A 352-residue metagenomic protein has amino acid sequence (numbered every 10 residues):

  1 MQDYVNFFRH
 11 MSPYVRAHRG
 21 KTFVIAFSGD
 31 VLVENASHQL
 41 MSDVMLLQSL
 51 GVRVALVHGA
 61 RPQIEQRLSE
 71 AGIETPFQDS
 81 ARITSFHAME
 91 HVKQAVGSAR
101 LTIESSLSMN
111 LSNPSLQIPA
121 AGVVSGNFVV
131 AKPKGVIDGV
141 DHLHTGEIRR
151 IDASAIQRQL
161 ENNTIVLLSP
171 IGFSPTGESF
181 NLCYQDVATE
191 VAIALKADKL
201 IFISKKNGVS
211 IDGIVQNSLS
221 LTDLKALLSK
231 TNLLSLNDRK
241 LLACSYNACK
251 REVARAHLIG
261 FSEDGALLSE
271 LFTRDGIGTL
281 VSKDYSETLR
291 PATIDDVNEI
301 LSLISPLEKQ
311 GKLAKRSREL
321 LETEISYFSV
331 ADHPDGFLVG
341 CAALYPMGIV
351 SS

Functional and structural regions predicted by a protein language model:
M1-L56: N-terminal glycine-/serine-/threonine-rich phosphate-binding loop
T22-A26, A55, I165-G172, I201-I203 (+1 more regions): Structural motif
A36-S42, Q66-T75: Glycine-rich loop at the start of a catalytic domain that most often binds anionic cofactors/ligands
S37, T84-S115, A153-S154, L160 (+2 more regions): Polyanion-binding loop/helix "lid" in catalytic or ligand-binding cores
S69-L167: Ligand-binding beta-strand-loop-alpha-helix segment within the catalytic cores of soluble metabolic enzymes
L195-G213, L258-I259: Glycine-rich phosphate/pyrophosphate-binding loops and their adjacent beta-strand/loop elements at enzyme active sites
D284-A314: Short amphipathic alpha-helix that is part of the acyltransferase structural core
A314-S352: A conserved beta-strand-loop-helix scaffold within acyl/acetyltransferase catalytic domains
